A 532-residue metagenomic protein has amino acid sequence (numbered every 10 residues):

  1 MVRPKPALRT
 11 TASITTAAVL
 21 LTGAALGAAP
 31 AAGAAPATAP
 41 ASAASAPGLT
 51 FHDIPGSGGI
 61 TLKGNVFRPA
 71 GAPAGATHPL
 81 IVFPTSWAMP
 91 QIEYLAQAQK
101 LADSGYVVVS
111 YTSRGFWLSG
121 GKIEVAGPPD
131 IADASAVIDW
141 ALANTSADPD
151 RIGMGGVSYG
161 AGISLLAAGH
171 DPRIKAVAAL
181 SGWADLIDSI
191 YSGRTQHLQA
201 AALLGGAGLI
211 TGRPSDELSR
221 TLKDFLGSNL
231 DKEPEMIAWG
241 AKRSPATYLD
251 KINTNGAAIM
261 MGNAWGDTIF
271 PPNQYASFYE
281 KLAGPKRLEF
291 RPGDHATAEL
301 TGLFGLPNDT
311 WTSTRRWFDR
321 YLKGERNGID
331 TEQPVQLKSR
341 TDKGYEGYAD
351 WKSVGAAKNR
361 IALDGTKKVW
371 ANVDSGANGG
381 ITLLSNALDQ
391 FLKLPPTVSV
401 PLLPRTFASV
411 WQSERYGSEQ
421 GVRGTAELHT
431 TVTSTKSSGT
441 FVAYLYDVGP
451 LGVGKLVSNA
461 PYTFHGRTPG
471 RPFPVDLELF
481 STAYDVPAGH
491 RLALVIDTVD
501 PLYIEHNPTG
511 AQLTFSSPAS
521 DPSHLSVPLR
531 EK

Functional and structural regions predicted by a protein language model:
M1-P36: Secretory targeting and sorting signals
A41-A76, Y416: N-terminal cap/lid segment of alpha/beta-hydrolase-fold proteins
A70-T77, K122-D130, A136-S158, I174: Gly/Ser-rich "nucleophile elbow"/oxyanion-hole loop immediately N-terminal to the catalytic nucleophile in hydrolases
A72-H78, F83-L118, T268-P271: Short substrate-entry loop that stabilizes the transition state in hydrolases
G155-V157, L166-T254, R326: Accessory cap/linker subdomain of secreted extracellular hydrolases
N255, M261-N263: Short beta-strand/loop motif that positions the catalytic acidic residue of the alpha/beta-hydrolase fold
A257, P271-Y279: Short alpha-helix in the alpha/beta-hydrolase fold that links the catalytic acid
E289, A298, L303-K532: C-terminal, loop-rich substrate-recognition/catalytic regions characterized by aromatic stacking residues
